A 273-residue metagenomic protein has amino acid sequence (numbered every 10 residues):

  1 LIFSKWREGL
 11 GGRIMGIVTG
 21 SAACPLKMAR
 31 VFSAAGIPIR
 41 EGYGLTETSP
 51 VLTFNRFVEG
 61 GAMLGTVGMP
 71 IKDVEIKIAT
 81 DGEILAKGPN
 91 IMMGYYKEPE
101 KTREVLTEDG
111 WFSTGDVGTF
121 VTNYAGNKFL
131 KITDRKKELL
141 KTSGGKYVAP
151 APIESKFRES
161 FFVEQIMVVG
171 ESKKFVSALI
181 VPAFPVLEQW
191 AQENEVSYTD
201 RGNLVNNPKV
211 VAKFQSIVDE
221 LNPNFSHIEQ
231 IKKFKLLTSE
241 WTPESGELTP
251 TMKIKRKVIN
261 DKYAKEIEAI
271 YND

Functional and structural regions predicted by a protein language model:
L1-A62, E75, E164: Gly/Ser/Thr-rich phosphate-binding loop
L1-M15, F184-L221, T238: Alpha-helical "lid/cap" subdomains adjacent to substrate-binding clefts that gate access and reposition the ligand
S21, I76, F157, A178: Residue-level signal for inorganic ion chemistry
P70, K77-T142: Conserved ATP-binding/catalytic segment of the ANL
I91, N127-R158, L187-P208, H227-I231 (+2 more regions): Adenylate-forming
D109, S160, F225: Acidic-histidine catalytic/liganding microenvironments
V117, S160-V186: C-terminal boundary motif of the adenylate-forming
Q165-M167, K174, Q215-D273: Conserved C-terminal "lid"/linker of ANL adenylate-forming enzymes
